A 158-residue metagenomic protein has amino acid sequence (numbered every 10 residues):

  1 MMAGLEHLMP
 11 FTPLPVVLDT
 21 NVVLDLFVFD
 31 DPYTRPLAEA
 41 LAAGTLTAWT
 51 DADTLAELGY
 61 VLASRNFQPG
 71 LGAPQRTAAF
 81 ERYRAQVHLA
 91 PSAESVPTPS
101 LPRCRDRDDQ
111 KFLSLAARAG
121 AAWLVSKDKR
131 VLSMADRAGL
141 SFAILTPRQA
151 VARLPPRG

Functional and structural regions predicted by a protein language model:
M1-T50: Short, well-structured N-terminal submotif of metal-dependent ribonuclease cores
T20, D106-Q110: Conserved glycosyltransferase catalytic-site signature
V23-L24, A56-E57, V131-S133: Short, active-site-adjacent cap segments at secondary-structure transitions
L26-F27, V61, G70, M134 (+1 more regions): Residues that scaffold the ATP/ADP-binding catalytic core of kinase and kinase-like folds
A40-T45, A52-P99: PIN-domain endoribonuclease scaffold, especially VapC-family toxins
D51, K127: Replace "coordinates the UDP/GDP/TDP-sugar" with "coordinates nucleotide-activated sugar donors
L101-P102, D106, A117-W123, K129-G158: Acidic, PIN/NYN-like endoribonuclease modules and their adjacent C-terminal/linker elements
